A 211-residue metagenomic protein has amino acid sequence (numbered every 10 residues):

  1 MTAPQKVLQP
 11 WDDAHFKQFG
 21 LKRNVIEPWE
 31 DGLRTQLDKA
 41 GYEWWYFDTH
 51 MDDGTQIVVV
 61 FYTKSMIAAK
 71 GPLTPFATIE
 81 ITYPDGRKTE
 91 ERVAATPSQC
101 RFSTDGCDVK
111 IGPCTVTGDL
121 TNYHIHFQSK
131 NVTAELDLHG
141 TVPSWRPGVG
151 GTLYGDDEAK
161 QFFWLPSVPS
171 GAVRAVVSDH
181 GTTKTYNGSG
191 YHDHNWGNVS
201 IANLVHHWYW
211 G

Functional and structural regions predicted by a protein language model:
M1-G211: Targeting-peptide/extracellular-domain and disordered-appendage signature
